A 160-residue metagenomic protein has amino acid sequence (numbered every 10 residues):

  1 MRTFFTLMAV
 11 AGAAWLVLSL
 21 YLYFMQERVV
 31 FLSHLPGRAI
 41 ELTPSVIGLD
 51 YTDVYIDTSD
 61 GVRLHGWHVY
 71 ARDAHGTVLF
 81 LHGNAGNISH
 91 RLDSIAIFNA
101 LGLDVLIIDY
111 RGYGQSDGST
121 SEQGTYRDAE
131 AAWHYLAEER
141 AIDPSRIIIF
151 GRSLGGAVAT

Functional and structural regions predicted by a protein language model:
M1-A13: N-terminal Sec-pathway targeting helices
G12-Y55: An N-terminal hydrophobic leader/cap segment in hydrolases
G48-D50, G102, P144-R146: A generic structural signal for alpha->beta connector loops
T52, V62-L64, S145: Short beta-strand or tight-loop elements that sit immediately N-terminal to catalytic metal-binding acidic residues
S59-E139: Membrane-embedded segments
D109-G112, G151, G155: Conserved G/P- and acidic residue-centered "switch" motifs that form tight phosphate/ATP-binding loops in soluble
I142-S153: Alpha/beta-hydrolase fold nucleophile elbow
V158-A159: Hydrolases whose catalytic domains are alpha/beta-hydrolase-1, hotdog thioesterase, or metallo-beta-lactamase-like
